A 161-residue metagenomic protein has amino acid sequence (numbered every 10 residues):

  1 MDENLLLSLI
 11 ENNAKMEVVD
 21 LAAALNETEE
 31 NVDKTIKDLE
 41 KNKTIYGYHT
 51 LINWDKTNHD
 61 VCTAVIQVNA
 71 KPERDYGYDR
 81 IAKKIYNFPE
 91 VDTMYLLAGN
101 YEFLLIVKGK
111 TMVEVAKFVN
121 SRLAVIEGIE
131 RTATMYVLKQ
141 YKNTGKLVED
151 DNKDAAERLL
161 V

Functional and structural regions predicted by a protein language model:
M1-V161: A compositional/biophysical signature of low hydrophobicity enriched in polar/charged and small residues
